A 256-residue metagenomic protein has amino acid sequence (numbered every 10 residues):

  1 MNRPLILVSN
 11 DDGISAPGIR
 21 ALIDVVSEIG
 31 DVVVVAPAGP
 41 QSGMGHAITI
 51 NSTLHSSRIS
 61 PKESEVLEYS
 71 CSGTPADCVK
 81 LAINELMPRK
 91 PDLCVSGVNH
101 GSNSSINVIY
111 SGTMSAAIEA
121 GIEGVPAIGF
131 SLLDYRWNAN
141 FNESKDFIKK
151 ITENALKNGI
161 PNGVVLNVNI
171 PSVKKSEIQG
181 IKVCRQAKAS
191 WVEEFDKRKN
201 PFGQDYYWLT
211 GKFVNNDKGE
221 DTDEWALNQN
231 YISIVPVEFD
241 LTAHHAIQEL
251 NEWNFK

Functional and structural regions predicted by a protein language model:
N2-S9, P17-E85, R89-K90: A cross-family phosphate/adenosyl-ligand binding-site feature
S9, V35-P37, S96-N99, F130-S131 (+2 more regions): Short beta-strand segments
D12-R20, P201-F202, L209: Short acidic, Gly/Ser-rich segments with clustered Asp/Glu that frequently serve as metal-coordination loops in enzyme
A82-P88, S115-P126: Alpha-helix C-terminal capping segments
L93: Short, Asp-centered acidic motifs that coordinate Mg2+ and/or phosphate in catalytic or ligand-binding sites
S102-S111: Glycine/threonine-rich flexible loop motifs
G121-E143: Glycine-rich phosphate/pyrophosphate-binding loops and their adjacent beta-strand/loop elements at enzyme active sites
N142-K256: Electrostatically charged, flexible surface regions
